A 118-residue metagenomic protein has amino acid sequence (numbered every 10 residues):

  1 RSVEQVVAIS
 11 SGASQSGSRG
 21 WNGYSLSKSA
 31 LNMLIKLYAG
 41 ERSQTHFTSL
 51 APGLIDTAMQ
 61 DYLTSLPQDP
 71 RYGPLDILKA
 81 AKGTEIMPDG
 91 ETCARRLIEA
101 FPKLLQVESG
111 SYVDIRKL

Functional and structural regions predicted by a protein language model:
R1-V3, Q106-V107: Short helix-terminating capping/connector loops at secondary-structure junctions
S2-S43, A51-I55, D61-T64: Catalytic loop of short-chain dehydrogenase/reductase
S49-P52, T57, Q68-L118: C-terminal helical subdomain
